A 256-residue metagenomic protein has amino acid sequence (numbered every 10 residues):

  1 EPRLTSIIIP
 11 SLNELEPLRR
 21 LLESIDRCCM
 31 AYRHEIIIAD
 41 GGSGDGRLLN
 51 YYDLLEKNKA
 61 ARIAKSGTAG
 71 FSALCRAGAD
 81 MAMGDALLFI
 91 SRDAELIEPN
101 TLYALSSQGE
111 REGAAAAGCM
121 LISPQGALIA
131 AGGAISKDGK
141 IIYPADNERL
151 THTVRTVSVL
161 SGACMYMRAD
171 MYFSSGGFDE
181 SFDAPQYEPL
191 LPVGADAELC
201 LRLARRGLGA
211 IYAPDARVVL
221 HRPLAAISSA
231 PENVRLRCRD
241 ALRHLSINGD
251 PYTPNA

Functional and structural regions predicted by a protein language model:
E1-P2, A115-A116, Q125, K137-V157 (+4 more regions): C-terminal, non-catalytic tails of nucleotide-sugar-dependent glycosyltransferases
L4-S6, E35, E198: Cell-envelope/extracellular polymer assembly enzymes that use nucleotide-activated donors
T5-P17, L21, C28, A39 (+1 more regions): A conserved hydrophobic helix/loop-capping motif in glycosyltransferases and polysaccharide synthases
D26-K65: Acidic donor-binding segment of Leloir-type glycosyltransferases
S66-A82: Glycine-rich, basic loop-to-helix element that forms the pyrophosphate-binding segment of sugar-nucleotide handling
L87: Short aromatic/hydrophobic "clamp" motif used to bind/position activated sugar donors
E98-I135: Conserved donor NDP-sugar-binding/catalytic core segment of glycosyltransferases
T101-L105, T156-G176, S181-A216: A short, conserved alpha-helix in the catalytic core of glycosyltransferases
